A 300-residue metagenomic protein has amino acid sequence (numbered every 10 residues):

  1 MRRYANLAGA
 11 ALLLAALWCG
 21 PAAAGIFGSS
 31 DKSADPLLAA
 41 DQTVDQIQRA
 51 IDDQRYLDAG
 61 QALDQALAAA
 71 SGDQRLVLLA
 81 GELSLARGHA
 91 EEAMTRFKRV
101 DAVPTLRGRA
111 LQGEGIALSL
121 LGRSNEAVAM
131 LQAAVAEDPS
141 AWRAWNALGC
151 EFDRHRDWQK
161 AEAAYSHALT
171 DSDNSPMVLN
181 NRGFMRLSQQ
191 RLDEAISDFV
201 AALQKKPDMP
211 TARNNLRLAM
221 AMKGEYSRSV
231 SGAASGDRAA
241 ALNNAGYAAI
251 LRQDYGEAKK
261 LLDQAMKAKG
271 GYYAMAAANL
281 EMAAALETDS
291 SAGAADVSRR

Functional and structural regions predicted by a protein language model:
P21-L78, A86-R87, T95, A292-R300: N-terminal leader/linker segments that initiate helical-solenoid repeat arrays
I26-K32, S235-R300: Terminal, low-structured helical/coil segments at or just beyond the last alpha-helical repeat
A40, Q74-R75, R107-R109, W142-R143 (+5 more regions): Helix-start (N-cap) detector for alpha-helical repeat units in TPR-like alpha-solenoids, especially tetratricopeptide
I51, L85, Q112, S119 (+6 more regions): Position-specific recognition of the canonical hydrophobic site in helix A of tetratricopeptide repeat
Q54-Q61, R87-R99, L121-A133, H155-H167 (+5 more regions): Structural signature of tandem alpha-helical TPR/SEL1-like repeats, specifically the intra-repeat loop/turn
A69, A102-P104, E137, D171-S172 (+3 more regions): Structural marker of alpha-solenoid helical repeat scaffolds
L79, G113, A147, N181 (+3 more regions): Canonical tetratricopeptide repeat
